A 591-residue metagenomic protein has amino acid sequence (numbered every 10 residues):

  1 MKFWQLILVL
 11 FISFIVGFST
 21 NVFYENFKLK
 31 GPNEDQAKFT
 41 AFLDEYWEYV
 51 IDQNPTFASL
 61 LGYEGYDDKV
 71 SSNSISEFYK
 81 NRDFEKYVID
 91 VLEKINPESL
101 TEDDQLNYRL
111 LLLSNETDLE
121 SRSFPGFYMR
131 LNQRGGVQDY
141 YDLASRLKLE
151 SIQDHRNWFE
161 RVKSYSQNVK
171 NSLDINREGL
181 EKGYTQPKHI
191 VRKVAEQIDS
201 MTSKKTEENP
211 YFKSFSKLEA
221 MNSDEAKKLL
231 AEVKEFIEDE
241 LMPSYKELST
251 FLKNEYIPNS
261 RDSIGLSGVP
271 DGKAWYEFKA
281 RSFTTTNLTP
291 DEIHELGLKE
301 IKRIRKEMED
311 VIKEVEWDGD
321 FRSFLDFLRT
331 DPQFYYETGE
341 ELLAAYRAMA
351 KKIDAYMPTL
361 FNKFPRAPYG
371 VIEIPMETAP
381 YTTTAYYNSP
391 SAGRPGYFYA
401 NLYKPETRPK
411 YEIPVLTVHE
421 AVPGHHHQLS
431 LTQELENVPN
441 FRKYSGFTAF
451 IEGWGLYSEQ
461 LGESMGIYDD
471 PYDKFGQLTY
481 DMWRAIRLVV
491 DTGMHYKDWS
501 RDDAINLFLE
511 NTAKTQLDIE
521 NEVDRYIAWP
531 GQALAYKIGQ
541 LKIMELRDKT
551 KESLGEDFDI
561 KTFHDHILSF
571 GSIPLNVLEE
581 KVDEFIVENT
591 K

Functional and structural regions predicted by a protein language model:
F3-Q5, V9-K591: N-terminal maturation segment of proteins
